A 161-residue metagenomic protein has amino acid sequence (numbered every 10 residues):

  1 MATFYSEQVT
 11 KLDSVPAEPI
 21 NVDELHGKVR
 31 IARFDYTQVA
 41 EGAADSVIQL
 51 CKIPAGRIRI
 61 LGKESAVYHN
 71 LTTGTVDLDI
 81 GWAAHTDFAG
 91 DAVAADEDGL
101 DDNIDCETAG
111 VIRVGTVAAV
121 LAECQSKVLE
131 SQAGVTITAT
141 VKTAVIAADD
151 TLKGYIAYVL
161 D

Functional and structural regions predicted by a protein language model:
A2-D161: Surface-exposed, low-hydrophobicity beta-strand/loop segments enriched in small/polar/acidic residues
